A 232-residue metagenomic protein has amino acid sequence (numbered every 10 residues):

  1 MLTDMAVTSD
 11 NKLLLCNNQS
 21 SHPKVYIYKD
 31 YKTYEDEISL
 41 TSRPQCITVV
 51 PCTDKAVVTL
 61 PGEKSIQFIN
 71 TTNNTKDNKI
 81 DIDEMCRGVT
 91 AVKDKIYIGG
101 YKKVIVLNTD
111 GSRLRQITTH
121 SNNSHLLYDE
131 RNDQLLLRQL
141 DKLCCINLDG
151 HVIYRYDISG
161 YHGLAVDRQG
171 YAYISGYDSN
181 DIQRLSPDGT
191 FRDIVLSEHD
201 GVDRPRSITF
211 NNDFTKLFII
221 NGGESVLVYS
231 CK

Functional and structural regions predicted by a protein language model:
M1-K232: Plant-skewed but cross-kingdom recognition/interaction modules and surfaces
